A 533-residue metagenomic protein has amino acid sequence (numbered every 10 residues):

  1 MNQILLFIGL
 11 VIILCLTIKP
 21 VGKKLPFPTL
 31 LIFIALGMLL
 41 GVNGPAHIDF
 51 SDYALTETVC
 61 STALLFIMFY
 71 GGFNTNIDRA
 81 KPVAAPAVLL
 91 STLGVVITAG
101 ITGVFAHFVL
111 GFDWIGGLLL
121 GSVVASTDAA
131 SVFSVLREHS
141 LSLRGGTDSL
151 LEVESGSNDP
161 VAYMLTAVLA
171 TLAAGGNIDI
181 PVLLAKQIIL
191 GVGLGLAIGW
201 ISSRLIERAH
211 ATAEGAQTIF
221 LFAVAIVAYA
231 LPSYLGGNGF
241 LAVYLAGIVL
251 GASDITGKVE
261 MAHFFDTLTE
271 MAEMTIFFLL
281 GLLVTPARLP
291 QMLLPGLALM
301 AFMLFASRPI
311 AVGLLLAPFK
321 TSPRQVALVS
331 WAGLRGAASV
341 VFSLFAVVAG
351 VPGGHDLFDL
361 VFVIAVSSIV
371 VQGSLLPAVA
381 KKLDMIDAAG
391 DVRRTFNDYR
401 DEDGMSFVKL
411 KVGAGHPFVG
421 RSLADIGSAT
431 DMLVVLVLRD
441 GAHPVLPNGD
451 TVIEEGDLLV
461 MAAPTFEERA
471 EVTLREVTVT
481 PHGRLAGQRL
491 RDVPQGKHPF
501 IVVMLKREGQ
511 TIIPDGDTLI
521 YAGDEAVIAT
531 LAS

Functional and structural regions predicted by a protein language model:
M1-A389, E402: Transmembrane helical cores of multi-pass secondary ion antiporters/exchangers
I310, A317-R324, L328, A338 (+1 more regions): Cytosolic regulatory regions of ion transport systems
